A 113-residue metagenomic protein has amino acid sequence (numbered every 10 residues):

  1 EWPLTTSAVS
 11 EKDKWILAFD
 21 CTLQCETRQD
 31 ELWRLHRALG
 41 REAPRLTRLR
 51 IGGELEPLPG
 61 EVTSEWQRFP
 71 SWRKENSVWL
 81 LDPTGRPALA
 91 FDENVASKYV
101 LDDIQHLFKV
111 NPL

Functional and structural regions predicted by a protein language model:
E1-T6: N-proximal helix/coil linker or "cap" segments that precede and/or mark the start of modular domains
A8-K12, E42-A43, R73: Flexible, charged surface loops at secondary-structure boundaries
A8-R28, L32-L35: Short active-site neighborhood of thiol/selenol oxidoreductases, capturing the structured segment around
F19-L23, I51-E54, F91-E93: Structural motif
Q24-E26, L55-P57, P87, S97: Flexible, glycine-rich phosphate/dinucleotide-binding loops and adjacent beta-alpha linkers at cofactor/substrate
Q29-R50: Conserved helix-turn-beta segment immediately C-terminal to the redox Cys motif in thioredoxin-like folds
R45-T84: Short, internal strand/loop/helix patches that form the active-site neighborhood or redox-interaction surface
K74, P83-L113: Thiol-/selenol-based redox modules, centered on thioredoxin-like and closely related oxidoreductase domains
